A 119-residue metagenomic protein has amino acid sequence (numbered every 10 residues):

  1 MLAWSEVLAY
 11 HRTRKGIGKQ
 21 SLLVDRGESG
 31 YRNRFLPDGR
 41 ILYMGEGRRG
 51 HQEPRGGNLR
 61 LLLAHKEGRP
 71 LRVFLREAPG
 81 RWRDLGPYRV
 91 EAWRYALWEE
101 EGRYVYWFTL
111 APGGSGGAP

Functional and structural regions predicted by a protein language model:
M1-W82: Acidic, glycine-rich low-complexity segments with interspersed aromatic residues
A78-P119: Compact mixed alphabeta submodule
